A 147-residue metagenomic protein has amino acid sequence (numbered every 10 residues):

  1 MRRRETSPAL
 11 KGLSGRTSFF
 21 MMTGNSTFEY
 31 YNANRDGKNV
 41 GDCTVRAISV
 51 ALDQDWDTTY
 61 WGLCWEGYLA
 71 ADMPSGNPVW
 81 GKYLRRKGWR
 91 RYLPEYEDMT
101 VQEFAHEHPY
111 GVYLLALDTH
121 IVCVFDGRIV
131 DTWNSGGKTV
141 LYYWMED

Functional and structural regions predicted by a protein language model:
M1, M21-M22, M73, M99 (+1 more regions): Detector for methionine-enriched segments
R2-R4, R16: Basic polycationic patches enriched in arginine
R4, F28, G41, V130 (+1 more regions): Intrinsic disorder/low-complexity signal
G12-M73, P78, K82, K87: Active-site nucleophile-adjacent alpha helix/oxyanion-hole segment immediately C-terminal to the catalytic cysteine
G67-T119, F125-N134: Conserved active-site-adjacent core of cysteine acyl-enzyme catalytic domains
D131-D147: Noncatalytic regulatory segments and standalone regulatory/sensor domains
